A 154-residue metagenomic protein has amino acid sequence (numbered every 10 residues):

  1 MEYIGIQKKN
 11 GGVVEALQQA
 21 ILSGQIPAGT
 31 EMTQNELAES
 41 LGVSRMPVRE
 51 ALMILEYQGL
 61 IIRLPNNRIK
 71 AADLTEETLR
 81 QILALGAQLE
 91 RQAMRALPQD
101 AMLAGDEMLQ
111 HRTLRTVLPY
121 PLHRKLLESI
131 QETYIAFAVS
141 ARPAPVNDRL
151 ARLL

Functional and structural regions predicted by a protein language model:
M1-A96: Short linear motifs at protein or domain termini
Q92-L154: Conserved amphipathic alpha-helical segments that form helical-bundle/coiled-coil interaction surfaces
